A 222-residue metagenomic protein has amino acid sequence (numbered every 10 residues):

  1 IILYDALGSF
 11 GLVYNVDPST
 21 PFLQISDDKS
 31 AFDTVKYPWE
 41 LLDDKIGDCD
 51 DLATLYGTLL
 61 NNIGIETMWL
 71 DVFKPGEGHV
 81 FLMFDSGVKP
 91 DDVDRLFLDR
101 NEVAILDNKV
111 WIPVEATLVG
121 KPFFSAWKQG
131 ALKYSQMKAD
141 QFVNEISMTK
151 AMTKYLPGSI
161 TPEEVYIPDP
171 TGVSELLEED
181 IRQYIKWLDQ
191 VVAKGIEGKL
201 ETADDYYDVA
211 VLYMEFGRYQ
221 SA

Functional and structural regions predicted by a protein language model:
I1-A222: A structural boundary/capping signal
